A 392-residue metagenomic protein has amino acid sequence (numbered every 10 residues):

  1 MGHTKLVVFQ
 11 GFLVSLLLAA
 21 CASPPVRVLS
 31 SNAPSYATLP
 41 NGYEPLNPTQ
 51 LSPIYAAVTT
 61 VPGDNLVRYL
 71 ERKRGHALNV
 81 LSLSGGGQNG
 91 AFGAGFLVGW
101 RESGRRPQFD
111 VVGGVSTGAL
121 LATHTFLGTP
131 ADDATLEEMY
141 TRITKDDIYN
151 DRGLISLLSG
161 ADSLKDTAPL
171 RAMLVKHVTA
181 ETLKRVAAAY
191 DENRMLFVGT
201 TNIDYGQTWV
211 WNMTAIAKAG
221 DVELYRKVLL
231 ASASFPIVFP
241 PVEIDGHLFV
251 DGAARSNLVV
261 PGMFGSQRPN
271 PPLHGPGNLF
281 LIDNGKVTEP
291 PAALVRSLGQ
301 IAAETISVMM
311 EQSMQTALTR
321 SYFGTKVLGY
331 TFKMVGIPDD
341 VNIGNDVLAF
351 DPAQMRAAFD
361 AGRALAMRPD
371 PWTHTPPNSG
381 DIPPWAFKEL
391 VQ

Functional and structural regions predicted by a protein language model:
M1-F12: Bacterial N-terminal signal peptides that target proteins for export
L17-A20: C-terminal motif of bacterial Sec signal peptides marking the signal peptidase cleavage site
A22-V111, F126-Q392: Patatin-like phospholipase
S116-T117: Active-site loop->helix "elbow" adjoining a glycine-rich segment at hydrolase catalytic centers
L121-H124: Hydrolases whose catalytic domains are alpha/beta-hydrolase-1, hotdog thioesterase, or metallo-beta-lactamase-like
